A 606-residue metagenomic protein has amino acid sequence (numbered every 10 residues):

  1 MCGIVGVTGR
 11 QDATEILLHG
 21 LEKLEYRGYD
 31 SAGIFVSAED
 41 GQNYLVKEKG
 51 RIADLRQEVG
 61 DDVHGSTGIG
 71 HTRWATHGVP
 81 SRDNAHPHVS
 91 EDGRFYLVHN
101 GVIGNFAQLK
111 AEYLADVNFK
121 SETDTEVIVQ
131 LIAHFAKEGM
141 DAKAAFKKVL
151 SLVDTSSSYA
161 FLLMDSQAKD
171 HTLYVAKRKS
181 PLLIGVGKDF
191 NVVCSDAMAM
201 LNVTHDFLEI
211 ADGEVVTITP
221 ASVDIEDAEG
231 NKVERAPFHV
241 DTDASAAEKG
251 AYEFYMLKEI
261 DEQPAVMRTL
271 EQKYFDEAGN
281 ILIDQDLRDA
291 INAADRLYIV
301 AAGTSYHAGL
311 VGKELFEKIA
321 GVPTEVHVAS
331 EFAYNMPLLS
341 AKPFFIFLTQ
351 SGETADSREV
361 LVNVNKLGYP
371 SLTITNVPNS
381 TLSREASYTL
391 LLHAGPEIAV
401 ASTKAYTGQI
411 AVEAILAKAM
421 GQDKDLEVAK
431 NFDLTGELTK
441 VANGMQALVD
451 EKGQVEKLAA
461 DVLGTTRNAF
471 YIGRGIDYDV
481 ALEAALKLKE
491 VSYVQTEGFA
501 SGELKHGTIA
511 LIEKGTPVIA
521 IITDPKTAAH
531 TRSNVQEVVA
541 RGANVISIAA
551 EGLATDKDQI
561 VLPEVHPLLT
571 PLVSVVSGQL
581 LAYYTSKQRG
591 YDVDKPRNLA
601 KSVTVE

Functional and structural regions predicted by a protein language model:
M1-K249, E253, E262-Q272, D276-A293 (+6 more regions): Conserved short alpha-helical segments that host acidic/polar catalytic motifs at enzyme active sites
L24, D30-G33, N100-G104, A168 (+6 more regions): Conserved phosphate/anionic-ligand binding catalytic regions in large, soluble enzymes, centered on
G50, S66, H71-D83, K273-D289 (+3 more regions): Glycine-rich oxoanion-binding loops at beta->alpha junctions
T67, F95, R296-Y298, F344 (+3 more regions): Structural motif
G185, A308-G309, V326, A355-R358 (+9 more regions): Extended hydrophobic-aromatic, low-complexity segments
Q263-M267, E271-Y298, Y388-P517, R589-E606: Active-site phosphate/pyrophosphate-binding segments
D289-K440, R474, I521-E564, L581: Glycine-rich phosphate-binding loops that contact phosphosugars or nucleotide phosphates
V565-E606: Generic C-terminus detector
